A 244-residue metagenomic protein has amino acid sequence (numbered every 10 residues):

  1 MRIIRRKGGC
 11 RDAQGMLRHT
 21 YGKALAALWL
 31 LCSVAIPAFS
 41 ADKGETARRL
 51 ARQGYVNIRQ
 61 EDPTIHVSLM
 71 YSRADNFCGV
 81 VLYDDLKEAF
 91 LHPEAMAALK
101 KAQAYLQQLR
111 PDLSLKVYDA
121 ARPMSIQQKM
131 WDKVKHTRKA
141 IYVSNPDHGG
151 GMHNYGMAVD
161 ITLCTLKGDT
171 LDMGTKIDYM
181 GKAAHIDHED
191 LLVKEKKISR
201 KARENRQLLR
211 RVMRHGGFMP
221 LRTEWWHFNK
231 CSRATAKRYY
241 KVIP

Functional and structural regions predicted by a protein language model:
I4-R5, P37: Residues marking helix boundaries in flexible regions
R5-A26: Bacterial N-terminal signal peptides that target proteins for export
K23-A35: Bacterial N-terminal signal peptides
F39-A120, M130-K133, T137-T223, S232-P244: Extracytoplasmic cell-surface/polysaccharide-interacting catalytic and binding patches
P123: Segments that shape or occlude catalytic/ligand-binding pockets
I126: Short, well-ordered surface patches within globular domains
F228: Conserved metal-phosphate-binding beta-hairpin within the catalytic cores of diverse ATP-dependent phosphoryl-transfer
